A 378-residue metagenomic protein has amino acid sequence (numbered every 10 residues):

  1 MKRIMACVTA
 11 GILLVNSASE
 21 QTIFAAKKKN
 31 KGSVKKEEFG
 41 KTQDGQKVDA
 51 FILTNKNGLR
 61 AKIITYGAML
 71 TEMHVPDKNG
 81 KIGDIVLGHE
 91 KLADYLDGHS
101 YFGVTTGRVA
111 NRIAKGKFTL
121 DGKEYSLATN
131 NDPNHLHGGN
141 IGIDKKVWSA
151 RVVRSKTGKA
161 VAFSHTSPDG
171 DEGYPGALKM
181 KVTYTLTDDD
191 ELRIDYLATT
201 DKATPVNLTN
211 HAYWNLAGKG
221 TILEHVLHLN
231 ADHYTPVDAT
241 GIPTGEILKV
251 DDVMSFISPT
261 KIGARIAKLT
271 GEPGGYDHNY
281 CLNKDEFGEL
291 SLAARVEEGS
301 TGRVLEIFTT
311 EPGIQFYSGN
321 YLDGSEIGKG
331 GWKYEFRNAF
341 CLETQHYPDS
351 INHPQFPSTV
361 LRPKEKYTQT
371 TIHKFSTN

Functional and structural regions predicted by a protein language model:
K2-C7: Sec-dependent signal peptide recognition, specifically the positively charged N-region followed immediately by
L13-S17: Hydrophobic core
F24-N378: An exposed, glycine/acidic-rich loop-and-rim segment of catalytic or binding clefts
